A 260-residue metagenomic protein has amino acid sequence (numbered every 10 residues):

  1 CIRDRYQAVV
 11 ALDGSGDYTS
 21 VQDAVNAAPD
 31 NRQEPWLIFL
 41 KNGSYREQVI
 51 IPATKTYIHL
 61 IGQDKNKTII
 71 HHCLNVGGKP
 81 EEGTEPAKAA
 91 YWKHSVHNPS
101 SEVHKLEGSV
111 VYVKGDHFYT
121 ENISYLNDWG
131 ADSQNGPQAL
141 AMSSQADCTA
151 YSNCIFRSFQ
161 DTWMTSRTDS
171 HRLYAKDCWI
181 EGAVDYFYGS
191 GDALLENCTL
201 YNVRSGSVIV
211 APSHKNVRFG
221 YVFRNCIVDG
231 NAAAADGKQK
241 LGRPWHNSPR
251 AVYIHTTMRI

Functional and structural regions predicted by a protein language model:
R3-I260: Sequence-level preference for short, compositionally simple segments enriched in small aliphatic or small polar residues
